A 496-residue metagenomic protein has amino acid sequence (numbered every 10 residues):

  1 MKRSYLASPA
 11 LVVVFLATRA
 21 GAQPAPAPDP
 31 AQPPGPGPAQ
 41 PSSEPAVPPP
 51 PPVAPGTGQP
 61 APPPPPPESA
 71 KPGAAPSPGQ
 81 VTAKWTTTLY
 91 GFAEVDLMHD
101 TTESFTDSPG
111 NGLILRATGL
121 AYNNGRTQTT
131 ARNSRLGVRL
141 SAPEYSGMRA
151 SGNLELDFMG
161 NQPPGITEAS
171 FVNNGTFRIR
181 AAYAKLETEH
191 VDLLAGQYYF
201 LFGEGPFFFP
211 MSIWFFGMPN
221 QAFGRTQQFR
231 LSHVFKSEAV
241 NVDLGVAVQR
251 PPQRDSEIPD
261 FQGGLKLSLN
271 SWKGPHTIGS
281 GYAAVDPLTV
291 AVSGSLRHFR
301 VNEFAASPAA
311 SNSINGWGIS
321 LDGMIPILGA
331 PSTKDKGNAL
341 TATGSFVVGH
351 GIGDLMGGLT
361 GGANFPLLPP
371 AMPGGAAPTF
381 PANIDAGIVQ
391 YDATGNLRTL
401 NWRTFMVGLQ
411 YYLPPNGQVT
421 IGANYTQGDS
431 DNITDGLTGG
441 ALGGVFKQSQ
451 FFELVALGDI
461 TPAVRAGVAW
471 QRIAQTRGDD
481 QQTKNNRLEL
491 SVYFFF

Functional and structural regions predicted by a protein language model:
Y5, F15-S108: N-terminal periplasmic/intermembrane-space "pro-region" immediately following the signal or transit peptide
P72-A75, R116-N123, I166-T167, M211-F215 (+4 more regions): Extracytoplasmic loops and strand-loop junctions of Gram-negative outer membrane beta-barrel proteins
A75-P109, L115-Q262, K266-N270, T277 (+2 more regions): Outer membrane beta-barrel
V81, G125-Q128, F171-T176, F216-F223 (+7 more regions): Replace "Gram-negative outer membrane beta-barrel proteins" with "bacterial and organellar outer membrane beta-barrel
T86-Y90, S151-N153, D192-L194, N241-G245 (+9 more regions): Residue-level detector of the transmembrane beta-barrel scaffold of outer-membrane proteins
R139-P143, K185-E189, S232-E238, K266-W272 (+6 more regions): Structural signature of outer-membrane beta-barrel channels/translocons
G263, K484-F496: Outer-membrane beta-barrel "beta-signal"
P275-F446: Detector for outer-membrane/organellar transmembrane beta-barrel domains, recognizing the amphipathic beta-strand
